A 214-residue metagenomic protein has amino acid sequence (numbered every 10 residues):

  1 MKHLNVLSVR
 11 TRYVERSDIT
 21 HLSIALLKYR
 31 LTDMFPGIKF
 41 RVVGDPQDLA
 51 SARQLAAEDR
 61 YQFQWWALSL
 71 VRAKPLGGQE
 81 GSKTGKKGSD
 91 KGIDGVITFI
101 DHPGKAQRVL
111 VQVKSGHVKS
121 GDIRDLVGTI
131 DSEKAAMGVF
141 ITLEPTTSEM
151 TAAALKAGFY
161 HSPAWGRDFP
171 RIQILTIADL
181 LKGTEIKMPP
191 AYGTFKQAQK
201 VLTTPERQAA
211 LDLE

Functional and structural regions predicted by a protein language model:
M1-R12: Conserved SAM-binding loop of SAM-dependent methyltransferases across substrates and taxa, primarily the Class I
E15-E214: Mixed-charge (Asp/Glu-Lys/Arg
